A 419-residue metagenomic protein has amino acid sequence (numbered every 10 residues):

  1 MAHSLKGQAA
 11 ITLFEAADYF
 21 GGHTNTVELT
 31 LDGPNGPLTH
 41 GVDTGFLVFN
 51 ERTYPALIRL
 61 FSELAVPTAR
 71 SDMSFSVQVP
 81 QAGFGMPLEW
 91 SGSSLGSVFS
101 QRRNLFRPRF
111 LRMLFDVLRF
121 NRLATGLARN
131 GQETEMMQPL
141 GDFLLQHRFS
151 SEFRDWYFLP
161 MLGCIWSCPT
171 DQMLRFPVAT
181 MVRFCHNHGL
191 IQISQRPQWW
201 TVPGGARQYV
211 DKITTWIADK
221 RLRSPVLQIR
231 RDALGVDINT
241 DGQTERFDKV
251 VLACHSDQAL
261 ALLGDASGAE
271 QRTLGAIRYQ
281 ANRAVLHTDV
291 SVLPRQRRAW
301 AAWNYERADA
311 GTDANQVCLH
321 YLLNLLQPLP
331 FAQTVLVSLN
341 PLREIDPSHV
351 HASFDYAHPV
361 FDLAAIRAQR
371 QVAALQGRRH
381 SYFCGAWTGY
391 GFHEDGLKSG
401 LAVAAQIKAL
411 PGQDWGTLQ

Functional and structural regions predicted by a protein language model:
K6-L31: Glycine-rich FAD pyrophosphate-binding loop
A9-T12, T68, V250: Hydrophobic anchor at the start of a short beta-strand that flanks the dinucleotide cofactor-binding loop
A10-T12, D219, H380: Residues at the starts of beta-strands that form the adenosine-phosphate
V27-L57: N-terminal glycine-rich dinucleotide-binding loop that anchors FAD/FMN and/or NAD(P) in oxidoreductases
E51-R175: Mobile amphipathic helical/loop "lid" adjacent to a hydrophobic cofactor/ligand pocket
S91-S93, V98, T312-Q419: Conserved flavin/dinucleotide-binding core of flavoenzymes
R183-T240, E245-D248: Helical element adjacent to the flavin cofactor pocket in flavoenzyme catalytic cores
P225-H358: Mid-domain catalytic core of redox enzymes that form a hydrophobic substrate pocket/lid adjacent to a catalytic redox
